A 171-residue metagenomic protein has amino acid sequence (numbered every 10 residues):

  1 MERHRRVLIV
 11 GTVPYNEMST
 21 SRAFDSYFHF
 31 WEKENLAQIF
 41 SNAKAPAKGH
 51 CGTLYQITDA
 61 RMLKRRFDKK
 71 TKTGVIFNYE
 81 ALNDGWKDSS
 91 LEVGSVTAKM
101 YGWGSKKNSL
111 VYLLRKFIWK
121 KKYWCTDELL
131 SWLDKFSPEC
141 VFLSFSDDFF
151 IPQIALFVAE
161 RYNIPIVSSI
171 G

Functional and structural regions predicted by a protein language model:
M1-K87: N-terminal subdomain of nucleotide-sugar transferases
T12-V13, S146, S169-G171: Histidine-centered beta-alpha loop that forms part of the nucleotide-sugar donor binding/catalytic region in diverse
E17-S21, K122-Y123, D148: A conditional alpha-helix N-cap/helix-loop micro-motif detector
A23-Y27, Q153-V158: A short acidic, amphipathic alpha-helical/loop segment
Y79-C140: Conserved nucleotide-sugar donor-binding subdomain of glycosyltransferases
L130-I151, P165-V167: Short N-terminal targeting/anchoring amphipathic segment
A159-G171: Active-site proximal beta-strand in glycosyltransferases
